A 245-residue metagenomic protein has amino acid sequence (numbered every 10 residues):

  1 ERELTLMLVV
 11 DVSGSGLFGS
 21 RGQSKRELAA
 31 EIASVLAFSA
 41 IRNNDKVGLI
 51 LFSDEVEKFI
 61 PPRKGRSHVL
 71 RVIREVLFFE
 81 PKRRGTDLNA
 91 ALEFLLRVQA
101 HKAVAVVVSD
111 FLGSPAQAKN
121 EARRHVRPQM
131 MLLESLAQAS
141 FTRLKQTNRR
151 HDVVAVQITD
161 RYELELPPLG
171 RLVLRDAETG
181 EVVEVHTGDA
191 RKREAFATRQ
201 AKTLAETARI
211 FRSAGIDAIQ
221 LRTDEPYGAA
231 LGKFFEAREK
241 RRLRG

Functional and structural regions predicted by a protein language model:
E1-R63, V104-S109, P115, M131-S135 (+2 more regions): An amphipathic, basic-hydrophobic helix/alpha-beta surface used to engage anionic, phosphate-rich ligands or surfaces
E1-T5, S15-R21, L77-A105, S114 (+1 more regions): A structural preference for long, well-packed, hydrophobic secondary-structure segments
E27, K82-N89, R127, T198-A201: Conserved phosphate-coordination/catalytic loops
E31, V35, T86-E93, A205 (+1 more regions): Short, contiguous clusters of charged residues that form electrostatic/catalytic patches at enzyme active sites, used
E31-F38, R74-L77, E93-R97: A broadly conserved amphipathic alpha-helix scaffold signal in soluble, globular proteins
I32, H68, V72, A91 (+2 more regions): Internal, well-ordered alpha-helical segments in soluble enzyme and binding-protein domains
E57-T86, V185: Short, charged loop segments at secondary-structure junctions
F94-A103, P115-G245: Von Willebrand factor type A / integrin I
